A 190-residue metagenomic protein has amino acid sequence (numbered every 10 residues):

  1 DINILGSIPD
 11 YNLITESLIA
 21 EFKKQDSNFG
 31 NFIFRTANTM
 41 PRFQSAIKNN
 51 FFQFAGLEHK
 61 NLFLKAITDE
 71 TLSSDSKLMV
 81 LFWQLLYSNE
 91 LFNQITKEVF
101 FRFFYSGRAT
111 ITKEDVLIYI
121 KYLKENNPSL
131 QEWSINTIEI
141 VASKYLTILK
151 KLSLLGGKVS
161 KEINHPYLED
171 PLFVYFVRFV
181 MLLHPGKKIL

Functional and structural regions predicted by a protein language model:
D1-F92, E98-R102, I111: Eukaryotic partner-binding/assembly regions in large regulatory complexes
G30, F34, G107, K121-V141: Short, positively charged loop/turn segments that connect secondary-structure elements
R35-F43, L91, I135-K151: Short amphipathic alpha-helical interaction segments
S88, F101-Y105, K121-S129, K151 (+1 more regions): Alpha-helix capping at helix-to-loop junctions
R108-E114, N126-I135, L155-L168: Short acidic alpha-helical/loop segments enriched in Asp/Glu that coordinate divalent cations
K113-K121: An amphipathic alpha-helix signature
S153-L190: Accessory, usually C-terminal, subdomains that scaffold auxiliary metal cofactors
